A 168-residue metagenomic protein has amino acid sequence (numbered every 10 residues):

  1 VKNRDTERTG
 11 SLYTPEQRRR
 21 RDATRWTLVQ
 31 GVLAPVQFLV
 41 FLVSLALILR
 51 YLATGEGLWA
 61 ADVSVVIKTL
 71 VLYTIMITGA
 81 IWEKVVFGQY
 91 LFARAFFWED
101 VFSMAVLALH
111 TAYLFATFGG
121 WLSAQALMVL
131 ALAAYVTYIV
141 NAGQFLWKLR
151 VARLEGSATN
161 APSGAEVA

Functional and structural regions predicted by a protein language model:
K2-N3, E7-R8, L28-L52, L58-V86 (+2 more regions): Hydrophobic cores of alpha-helical transmembrane segments in multi-pass integral membrane proteins
T14-T27: Cytosolic juxtamembrane amphipathic/interface segments immediately preceding and feeding into a transmembrane helix
D22, G31, Q89, A165-A168: Surface-exposed peri-terminal alpha-helical interaction modules
A53, L122, L154-S157: Secondary-structure transition/capping residues
A152-A168: Short, highly charged, low-complexity non-transmembrane loops/tails of multi-pass membrane proteins
